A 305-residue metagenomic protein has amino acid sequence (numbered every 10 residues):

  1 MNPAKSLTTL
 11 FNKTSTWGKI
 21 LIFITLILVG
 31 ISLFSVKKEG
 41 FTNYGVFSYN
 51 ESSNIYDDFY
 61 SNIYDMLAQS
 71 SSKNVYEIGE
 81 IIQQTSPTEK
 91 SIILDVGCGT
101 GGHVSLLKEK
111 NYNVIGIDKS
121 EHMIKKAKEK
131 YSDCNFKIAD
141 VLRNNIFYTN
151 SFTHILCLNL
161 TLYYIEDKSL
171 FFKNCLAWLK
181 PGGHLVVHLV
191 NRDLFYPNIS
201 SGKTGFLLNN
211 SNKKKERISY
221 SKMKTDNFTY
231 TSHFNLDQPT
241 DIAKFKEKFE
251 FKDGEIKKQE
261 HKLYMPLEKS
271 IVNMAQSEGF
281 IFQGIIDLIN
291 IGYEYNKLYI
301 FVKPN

Functional and structural regions predicted by a protein language model:
W17-L28, L33-T88, G102: Conserved class I S-adenosyl-L-methionine
K90-G99: Conserved class I S-adenosyl-L-methionine
T100-N144: Class I SAM-dependent methyltransferase SAM/SAH-binding core
I146-I155: A short acidic, Gly/Pro-enriched loop at the edge of an enzyme's catalytic core that lines a small-molecule cofactor
S169-P181: A short glycine-rich, Lys/Arg-flanked "PGG" loop and its adjoining helix->strand segment in the class I
G182-L189: Conserved beta-strand signature within the Rossmann-like core of class I S-adenosyl-L-methionine
L189-S270: SAM-dependent methyltransferase
K262-N305: C-terminal lobe and adjacent flexible extensions of AdoMet/dcAdoMet transferase-like proteins
